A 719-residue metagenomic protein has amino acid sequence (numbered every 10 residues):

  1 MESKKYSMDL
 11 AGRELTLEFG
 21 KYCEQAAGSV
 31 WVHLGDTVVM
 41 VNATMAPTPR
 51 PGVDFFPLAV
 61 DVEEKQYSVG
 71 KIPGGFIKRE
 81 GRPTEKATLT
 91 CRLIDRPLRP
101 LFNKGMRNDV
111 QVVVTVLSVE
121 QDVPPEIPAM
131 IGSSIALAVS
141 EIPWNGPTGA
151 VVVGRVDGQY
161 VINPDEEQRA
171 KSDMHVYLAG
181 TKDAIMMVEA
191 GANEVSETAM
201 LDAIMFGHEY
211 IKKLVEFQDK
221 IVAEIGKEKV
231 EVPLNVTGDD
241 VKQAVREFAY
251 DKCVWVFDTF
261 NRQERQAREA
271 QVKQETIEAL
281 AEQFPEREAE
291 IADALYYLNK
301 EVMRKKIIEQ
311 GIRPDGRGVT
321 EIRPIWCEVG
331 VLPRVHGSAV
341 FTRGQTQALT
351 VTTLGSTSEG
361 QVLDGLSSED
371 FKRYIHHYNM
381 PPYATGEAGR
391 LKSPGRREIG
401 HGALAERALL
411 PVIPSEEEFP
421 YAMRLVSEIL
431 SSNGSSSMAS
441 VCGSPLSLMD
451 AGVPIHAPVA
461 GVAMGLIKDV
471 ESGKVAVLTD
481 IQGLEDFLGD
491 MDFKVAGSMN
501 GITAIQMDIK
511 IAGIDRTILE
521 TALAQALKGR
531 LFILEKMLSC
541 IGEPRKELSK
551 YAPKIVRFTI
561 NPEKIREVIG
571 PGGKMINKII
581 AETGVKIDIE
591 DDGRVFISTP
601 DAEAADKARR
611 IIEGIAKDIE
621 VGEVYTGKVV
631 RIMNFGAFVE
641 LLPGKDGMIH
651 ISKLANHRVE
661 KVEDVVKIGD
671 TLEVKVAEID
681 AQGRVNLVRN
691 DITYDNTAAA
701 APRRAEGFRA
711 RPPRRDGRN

Functional and structural regions predicted by a protein language model:
M1-A46, V230-S368, P553-E567, M575 (+1 more regions): Extended amphipathic alpha-helical scaffolds
M1-K5, L10-R13, A27, V38 (+11 more regions): Alpha/propeptide regions of enzymes that mature by internal proteolysis
E14, A26-Q111, V116-V123, K182 (+6 more regions): Glycine-rich, flexible beta-strand/loop modules in the N-terminal catalytic cores of phosphate-handling
G28-V30, V123-E141, V329-T352, N433-V453 (+1 more regions): Conserved phosphate/anionic-ligand binding catalytic regions in large, soluble enzymes, centered on
L34, A43-M45, V62-E64, V114-S118 (+17 more regions): Flexible glycine-/small-residue-rich
K104-V110, N145-P147, L214-V232, Q263 (+7 more regions): Flexible, glycine/charged-enriched surface loops at secondary-structure junctions
E141-F260, L448-K546: Mobile "lid/hinge" segments at catalytic clefts and subdomain interfaces of large enzymes
Y551-I555, P562-N719: Single-stranded RNA-binding regions, centering on S1/OB-family and related RNA-binding modules
